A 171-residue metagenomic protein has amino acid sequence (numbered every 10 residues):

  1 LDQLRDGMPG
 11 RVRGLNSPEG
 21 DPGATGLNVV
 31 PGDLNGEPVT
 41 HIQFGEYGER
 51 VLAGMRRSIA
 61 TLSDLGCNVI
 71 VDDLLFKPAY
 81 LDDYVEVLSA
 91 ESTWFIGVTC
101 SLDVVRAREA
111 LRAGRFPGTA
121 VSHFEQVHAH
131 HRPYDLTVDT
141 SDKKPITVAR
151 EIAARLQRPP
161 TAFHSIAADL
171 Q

Functional and structural regions predicted by a protein language model:
L1-G54: Conserved substrate/cofactor phosphate-moiety recognition/catalytic segment in nucleotide-dependent phosphotransferases
Q3-D6, L75-F76, T99-V105, D142-K144: Conserved nucleotide-binding/hydrolysis micro-motifs of P-loop NTPases
M8, Y80-Y84, V105-E109: Hydrophobic packing residues within well-ordered alpha-helices of enzyme cores
G14-P18, L88-A90, R112-F116: Short, hinge-like loop/turn segments at secondary-structure boundaries
N35-S89: Glycine-rich phosphate-binding loop used to anchor ATP phosphates in small-molecule kinases, encompassing both
S89-E109, V138: Conserved phosphate-donor/acceptor-positioning beta-strand/loop module used by diverse small-molecule
A107-A154, R158-Q171: Small-molecule kinase domains that catalyze NTP-dependent phosphoryl transfer to phosphate-bearing small molecules
